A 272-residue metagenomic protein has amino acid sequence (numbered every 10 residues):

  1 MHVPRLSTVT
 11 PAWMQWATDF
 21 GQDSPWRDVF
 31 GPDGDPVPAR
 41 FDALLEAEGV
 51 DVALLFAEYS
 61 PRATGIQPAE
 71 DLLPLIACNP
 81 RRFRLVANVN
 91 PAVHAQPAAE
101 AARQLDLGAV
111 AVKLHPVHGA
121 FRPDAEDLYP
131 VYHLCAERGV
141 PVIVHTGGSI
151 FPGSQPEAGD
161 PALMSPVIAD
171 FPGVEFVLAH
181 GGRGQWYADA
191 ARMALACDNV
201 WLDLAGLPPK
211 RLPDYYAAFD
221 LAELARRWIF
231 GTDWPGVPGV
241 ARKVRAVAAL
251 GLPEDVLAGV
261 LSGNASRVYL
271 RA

Functional and structural regions predicted by a protein language model:
M1, A57, A87-P91, L114-P116 (+4 more regions): A cross-domain feature marking catalytic cores of carbohydrate-active enzymes and several ubiquitous metabolic/repair
M1-V3, Q104, V167: A generic "structured core" feature
H2-L6, S60-A63, P91-A95, G119 (+4 more regions): Active-site environment of divalent metal-dependent phosphoester hydrolases
L6-A47, V52, L224-I229, V237-A272: Mid-to-C-terminal alpha-helical segments outside catalytic/metal-binding sites
P38-D42, A69-I76, A101-A102, L128 (+4 more regions): Generic structural signal for well-ordered alpha-helices, preferentially at hydrophobic/aromatic core positions
D51-V52, Y59-I150, S154-A158, A196: Active-site gating/metal-coordination segments in enzymes
L72, Q104, V112, C135 (+5 more regions): Conserved, mostly hydrophobic/aromatic
V110-A111, F121-I229: Catalytic pocket-lining loop regions of alpha/beta-barrel enzymes, especially the amidohydrolase/enolase/GH5 lineages
